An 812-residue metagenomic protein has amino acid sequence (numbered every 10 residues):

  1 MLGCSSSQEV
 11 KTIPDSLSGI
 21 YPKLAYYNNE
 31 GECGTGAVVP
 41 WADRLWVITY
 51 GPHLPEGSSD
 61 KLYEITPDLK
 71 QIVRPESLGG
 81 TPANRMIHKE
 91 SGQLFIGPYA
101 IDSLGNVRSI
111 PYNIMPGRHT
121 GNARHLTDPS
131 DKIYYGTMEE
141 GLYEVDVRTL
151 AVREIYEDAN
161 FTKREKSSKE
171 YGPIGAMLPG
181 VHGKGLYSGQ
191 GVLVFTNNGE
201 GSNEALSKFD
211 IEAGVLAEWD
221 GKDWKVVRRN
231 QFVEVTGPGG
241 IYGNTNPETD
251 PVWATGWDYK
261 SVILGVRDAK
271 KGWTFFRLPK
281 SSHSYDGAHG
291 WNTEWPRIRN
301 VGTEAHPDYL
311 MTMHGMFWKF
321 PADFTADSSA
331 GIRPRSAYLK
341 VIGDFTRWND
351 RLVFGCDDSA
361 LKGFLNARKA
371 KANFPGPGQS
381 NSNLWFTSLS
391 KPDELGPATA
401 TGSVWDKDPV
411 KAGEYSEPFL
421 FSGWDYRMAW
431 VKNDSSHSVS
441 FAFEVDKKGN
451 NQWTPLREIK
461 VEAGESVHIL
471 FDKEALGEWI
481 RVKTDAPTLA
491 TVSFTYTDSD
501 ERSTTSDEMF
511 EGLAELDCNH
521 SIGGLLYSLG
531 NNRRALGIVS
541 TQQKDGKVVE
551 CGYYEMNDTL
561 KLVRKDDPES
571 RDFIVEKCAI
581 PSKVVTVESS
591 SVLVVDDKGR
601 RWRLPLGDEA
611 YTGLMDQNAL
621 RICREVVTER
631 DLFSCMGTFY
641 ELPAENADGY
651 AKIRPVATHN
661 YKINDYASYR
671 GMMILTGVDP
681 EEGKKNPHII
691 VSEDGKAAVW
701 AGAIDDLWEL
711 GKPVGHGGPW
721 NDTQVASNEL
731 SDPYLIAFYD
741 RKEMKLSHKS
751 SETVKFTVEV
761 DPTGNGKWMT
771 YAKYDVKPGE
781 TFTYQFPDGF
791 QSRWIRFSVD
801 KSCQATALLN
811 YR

Functional and structural regions predicted by a protein language model:
L24-D60, G79-M86, P418-L420, D425-R427 (+1 more regions): Beta-strand-rich domains and repeat architectures in extracellular enzymes and scaffolds, especially beta-propellers
E30-A37, S77-S91, I114-S130, A159-Q190 (+8 more regions): Repeated scaffold domains used in trafficking and secretory/extracellular systems, primarily beta-propellers
W46-G79, G97-P111, V145-R148, Y156 (+1 more regions): Beta-propeller domains
D60-P67, K208-D223, L264-A269, F317-K319 (+3 more regions): Beta-propeller blade signature
I72-L78, R108-I114, R153-K166, D223-F232 (+8 more regions): Beta-propeller fold detector
V252-A254, S261-V262, R277-T325, F419-S422 (+3 more regions): Loop/turn-rich, solvent-exposed surfaces of beta-rich toroidal or solenoidal domains
G343-D406, D665-T723, L735: Blade-level signature of beta-propeller repeat domains, shared across WD40, Kelch, NHL, RCC1 and BNR/Asp-box propellers
K473-A490, D788-C803: Noncatalytic modules at the cell exterior or secretory-pathway interfaces, chiefly beta-strand-rich lectin/adhesion
